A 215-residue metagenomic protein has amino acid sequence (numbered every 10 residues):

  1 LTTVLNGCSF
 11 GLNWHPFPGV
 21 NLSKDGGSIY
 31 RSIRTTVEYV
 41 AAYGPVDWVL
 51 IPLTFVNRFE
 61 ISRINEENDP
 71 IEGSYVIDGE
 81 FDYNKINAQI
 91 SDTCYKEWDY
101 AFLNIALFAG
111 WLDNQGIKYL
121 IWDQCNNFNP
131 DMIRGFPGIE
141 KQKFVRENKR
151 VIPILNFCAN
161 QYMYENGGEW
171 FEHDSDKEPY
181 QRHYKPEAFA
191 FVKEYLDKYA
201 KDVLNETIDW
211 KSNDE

Functional and structural regions predicted by a protein language model:
L1-A42, K185, A190: Serine-esterase "nucleophile elbow" of acetyl-processing enzymes
V37-P186, A190-E215: Alpha-helical cap/lid subdomain in secreted, periplasmic, or secretory-pathway luminal O-acyl-processing enzymes
